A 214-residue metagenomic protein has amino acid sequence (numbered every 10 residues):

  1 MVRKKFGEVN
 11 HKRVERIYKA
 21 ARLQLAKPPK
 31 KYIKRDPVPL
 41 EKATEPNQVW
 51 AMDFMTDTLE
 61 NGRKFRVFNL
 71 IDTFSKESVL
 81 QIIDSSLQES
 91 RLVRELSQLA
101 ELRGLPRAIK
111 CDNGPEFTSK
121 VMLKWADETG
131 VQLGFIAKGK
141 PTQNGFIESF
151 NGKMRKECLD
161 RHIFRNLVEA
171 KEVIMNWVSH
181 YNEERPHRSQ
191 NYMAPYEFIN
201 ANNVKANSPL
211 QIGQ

Functional and structural regions predicted by a protein language model:
M1, I17-A21, L99, V121 (+1 more regions): Alpha-helical structural signal in soluble globular domains
M1-V49, K140, A194-N203: Basic, flexible linker segments flanking DNA-binding modules in nucleic acid-interacting mobile-element proteins
E8, G104-L105: Short loop/turn motifs at secondary-structure junctions
L25, Q132-L133: Hydrophobic beta-strand scaffold residues
M52-L99, R107-K110, I136: A short, conserved beta-strand element enriched in hydrophobic/aromatic residues
D53, D72, D112, N144 (+2 more regions): Acidic active-site catalytic centers that drive phospho-/nucleotidyl reactions and related ester hydrolyses
C111-N113, S119-K124, L133-R155, N166-M175 (+1 more regions): RNase H-like two-metal-ion nuclease catalytic core shared by retroviral integrases and related mobile-element nucleases
D127-T129, K153-Q214: C-terminal domain-tail junction helix/linker
